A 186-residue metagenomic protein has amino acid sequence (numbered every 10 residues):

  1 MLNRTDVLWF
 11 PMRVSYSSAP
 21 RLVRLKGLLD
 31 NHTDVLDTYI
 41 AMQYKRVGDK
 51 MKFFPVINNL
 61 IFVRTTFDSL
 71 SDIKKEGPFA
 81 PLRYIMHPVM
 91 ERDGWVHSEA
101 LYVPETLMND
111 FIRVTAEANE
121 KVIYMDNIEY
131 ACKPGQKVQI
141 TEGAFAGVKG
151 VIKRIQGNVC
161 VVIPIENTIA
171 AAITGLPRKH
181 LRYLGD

Functional and structural regions predicted by a protein language model:
M1-K137, I152-K153, V162, N167-D186: Acidic-enriched and Gly/Ser
A146-I155: Short beta-strand-centered aromatic/proline hotspots
N158: Conserved functional hotspots at enzyme active or ligand-binding sites that engage polyanionic ligands
